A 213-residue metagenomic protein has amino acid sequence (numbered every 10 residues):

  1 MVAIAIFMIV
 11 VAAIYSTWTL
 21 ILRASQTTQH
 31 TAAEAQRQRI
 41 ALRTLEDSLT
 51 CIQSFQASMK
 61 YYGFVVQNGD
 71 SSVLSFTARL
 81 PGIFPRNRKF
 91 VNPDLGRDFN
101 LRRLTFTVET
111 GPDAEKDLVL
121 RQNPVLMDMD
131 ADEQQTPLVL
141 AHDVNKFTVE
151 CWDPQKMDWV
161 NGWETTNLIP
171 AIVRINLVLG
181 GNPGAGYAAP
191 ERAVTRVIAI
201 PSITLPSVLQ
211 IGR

Functional and structural regions predicted by a protein language model:
M1-W18: N-terminal single-pass transmembrane signal-anchor helix
I6, R37, T136: Conserved acidic
A13, T17-D132: Extracytoplasmic beta-strand-rich oligomerization domains located immediately C-terminal to a leader/signal peptide
G69-S71, V108-E115, V139-K146, N167-A171: A short, structured loop/turn motif at beta-sheet edges
D98-T105, P137-L138, R192-V197: Well-ordered beta-strand positions in beta-sheet-rich domains
L126-V149: An exposed acidic His-Trp-rich patch
A141-R213: Short linear sequence signals and composition-biased patches located at protein termini or domain-edge surfaces
